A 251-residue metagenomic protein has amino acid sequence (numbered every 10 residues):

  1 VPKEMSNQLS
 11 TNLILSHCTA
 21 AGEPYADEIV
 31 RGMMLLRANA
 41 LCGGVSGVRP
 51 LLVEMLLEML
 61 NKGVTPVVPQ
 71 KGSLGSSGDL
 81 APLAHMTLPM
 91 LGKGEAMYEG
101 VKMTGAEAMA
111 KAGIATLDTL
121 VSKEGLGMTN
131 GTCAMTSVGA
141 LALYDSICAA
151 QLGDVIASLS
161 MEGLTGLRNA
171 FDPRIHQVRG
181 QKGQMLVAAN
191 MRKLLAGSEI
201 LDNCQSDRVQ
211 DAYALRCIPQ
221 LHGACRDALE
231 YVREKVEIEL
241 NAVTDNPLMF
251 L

Functional and structural regions predicted by a protein language model:
V1-P2, G75: Active-site beta-strand/loop segments that form the cofactor-binding cradle of oxidoreductase flavoproteins
P2-A21: Active-site cofactor/substrate anionic-group-binding motifs, chiefly glycine- and Lys/Arg-rich phosphate-binding loops
M5-L9, V48, L152, G183-V187: Short acidic-hydrophobic sequence patches enriched in Asp/Glu that either
S10, A142-A149, I218-L221, C225: Charged, low-complexity, helix-prone segments enriched in Lys/Glu/Asp/Gln
N12, S16, G32, L36 (+5 more regions): Residues that form generic nucleotide/phosphate-binding pockets
C18-A26, V30-Q181: Active-site cavity-forming subdomains of large catalytic enzyme subunits
M161-L251: Accessory "access/gating" subregions that flank catalytic or transport cores
